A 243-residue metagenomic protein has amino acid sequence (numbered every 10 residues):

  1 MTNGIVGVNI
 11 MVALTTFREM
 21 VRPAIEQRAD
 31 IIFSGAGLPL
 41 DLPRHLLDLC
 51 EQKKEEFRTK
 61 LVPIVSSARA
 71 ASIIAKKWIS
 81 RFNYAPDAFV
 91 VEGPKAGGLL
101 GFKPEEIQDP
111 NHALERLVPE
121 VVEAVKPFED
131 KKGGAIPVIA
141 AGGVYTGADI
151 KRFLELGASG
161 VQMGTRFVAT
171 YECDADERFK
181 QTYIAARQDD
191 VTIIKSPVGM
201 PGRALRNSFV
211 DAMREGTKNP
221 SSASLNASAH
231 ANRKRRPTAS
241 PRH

Functional and structural regions predicted by a protein language model:
M1-K131: Active-site entrance/lid segments in N-terminal catalytic domains of soluble metabolic enzymes
L14-T16, G142-Y145: Short, internal active-site loops enriched in acidic
P86, A96-I139, Y145-H243: Conserved active-site-proximal phosphate/metal-binding subdomains
